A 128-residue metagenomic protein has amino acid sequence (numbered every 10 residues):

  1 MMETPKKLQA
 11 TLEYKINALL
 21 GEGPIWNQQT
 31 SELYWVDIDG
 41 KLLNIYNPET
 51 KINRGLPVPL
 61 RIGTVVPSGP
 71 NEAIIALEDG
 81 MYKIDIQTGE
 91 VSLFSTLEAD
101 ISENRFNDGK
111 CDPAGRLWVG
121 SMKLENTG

Functional and structural regions predicted by a protein language model:
M2-L8, G40, T127: Blade/loop signatures of beta-propeller domains
Q9-K15, K51-P57, S92-A99: A short beta-strand motif characteristic of beta-propeller blades
I16-T30, P59-I74, D100-R116: Beta-rich, blade/repeat-based domains predominating in secreted/periplasmic proteins but also intracellular
L20, D39, R61, G80 (+1 more regions): A generic "binding-loop/recognition-motif" signal
Q28, L33-I38, I74-E78, V119-N126: Conserved beta-strand positions in repeat-built beta-propeller and related beta-rich domains
I38-E49: Beta-propeller blade-edge and WD-like acidic-aromatic loop motif
K41-L43, M81-K83, N126-G128: Structural signal for beta-propeller blades
N47-K51, D85-G89: Short loop/turn segments that connect beta-strands within beta-propeller blades
